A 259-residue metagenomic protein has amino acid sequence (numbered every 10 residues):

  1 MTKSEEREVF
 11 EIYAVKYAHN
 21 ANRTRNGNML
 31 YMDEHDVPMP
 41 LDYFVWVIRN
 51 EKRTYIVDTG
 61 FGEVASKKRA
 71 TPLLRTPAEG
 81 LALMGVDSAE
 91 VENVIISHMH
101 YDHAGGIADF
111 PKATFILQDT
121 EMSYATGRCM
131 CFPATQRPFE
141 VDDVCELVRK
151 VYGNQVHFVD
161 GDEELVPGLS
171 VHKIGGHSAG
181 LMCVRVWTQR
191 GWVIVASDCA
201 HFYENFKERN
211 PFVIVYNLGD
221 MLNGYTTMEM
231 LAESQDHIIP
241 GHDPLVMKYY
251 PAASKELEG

Functional and structural regions predicted by a protein language model:
T2-E5, R75, G80-V86, E90 (+2 more regions): Metallo-beta-lactamase
T2-P38, E163, A252-L257: Basic, amphipathic N-terminal segments that precede the first structured/catalytic domain
I12, I48, D58, V91 (+7 more regions): Divalent metal-coordination and catalytic microenvironments
A14, W46-R49, D160-Q189: Core dinuclear metal-dependent hydrolase active-site scaffold
Y17-A18, T59-G62, M99, T120-E121 (+3 more regions): Active-site metal-binding loops of divalent metal-dependent hydrolases
H19-E79, C183-S197: Conserved beta-strand hairpin/beta-sheet module of binuclear metal-dependent hydrolase folds, prominently
T71-L117: Active-site metal-binding motif and surrounding structural segment of the metallo-beta-lactamase
C131-A134, E146-L147, D162-E163, A179-P251: Metallo-beta-lactamase
